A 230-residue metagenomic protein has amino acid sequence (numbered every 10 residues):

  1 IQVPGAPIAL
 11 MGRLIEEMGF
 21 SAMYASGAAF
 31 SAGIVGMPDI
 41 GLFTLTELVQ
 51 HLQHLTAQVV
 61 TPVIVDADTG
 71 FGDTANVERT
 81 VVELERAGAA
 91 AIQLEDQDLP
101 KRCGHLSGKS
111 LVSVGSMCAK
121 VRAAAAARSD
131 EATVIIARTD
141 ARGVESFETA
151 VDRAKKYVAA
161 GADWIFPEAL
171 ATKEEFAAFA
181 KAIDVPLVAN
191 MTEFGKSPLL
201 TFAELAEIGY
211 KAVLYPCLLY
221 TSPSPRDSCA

Functional and structural regions predicted by a protein language model:
V3, A9-P38, F43-Q58, D73-A178 (+3 more regions): Alpha/beta enzyme core
G27-F30, M191-G195, L218-L219: Short, acidic/turn-prone active-site loops that include or flank metal/cofactor- and phosphate-binding residues
E175, A189-L200: Beta/alpha (TIM)-barrel catalytic core signal, keyed to glycine-rich beta->alpha loops juxtaposed to Asp/Glu that bind
P198, F202-L218: Active-site/pore-lining binding-face segments in mid-to-C-terminal subdomains
Y220-P225: Conserved small/polar residues in nucleotide/adenosyl-binding loops
